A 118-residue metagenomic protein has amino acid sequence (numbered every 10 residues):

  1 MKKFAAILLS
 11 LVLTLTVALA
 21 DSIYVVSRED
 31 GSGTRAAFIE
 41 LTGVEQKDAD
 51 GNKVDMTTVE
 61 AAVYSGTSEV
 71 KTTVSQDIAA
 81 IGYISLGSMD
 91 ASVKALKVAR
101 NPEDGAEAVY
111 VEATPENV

Functional and structural regions predicted by a protein language model:
M1-L8: Positively charged n-region of N-terminal signal peptides that target proteins for export
L9, L13-V17: Hydrophobic core
L19-V118: Exported/periplasmic ABC-transporter solute-binding proteins
